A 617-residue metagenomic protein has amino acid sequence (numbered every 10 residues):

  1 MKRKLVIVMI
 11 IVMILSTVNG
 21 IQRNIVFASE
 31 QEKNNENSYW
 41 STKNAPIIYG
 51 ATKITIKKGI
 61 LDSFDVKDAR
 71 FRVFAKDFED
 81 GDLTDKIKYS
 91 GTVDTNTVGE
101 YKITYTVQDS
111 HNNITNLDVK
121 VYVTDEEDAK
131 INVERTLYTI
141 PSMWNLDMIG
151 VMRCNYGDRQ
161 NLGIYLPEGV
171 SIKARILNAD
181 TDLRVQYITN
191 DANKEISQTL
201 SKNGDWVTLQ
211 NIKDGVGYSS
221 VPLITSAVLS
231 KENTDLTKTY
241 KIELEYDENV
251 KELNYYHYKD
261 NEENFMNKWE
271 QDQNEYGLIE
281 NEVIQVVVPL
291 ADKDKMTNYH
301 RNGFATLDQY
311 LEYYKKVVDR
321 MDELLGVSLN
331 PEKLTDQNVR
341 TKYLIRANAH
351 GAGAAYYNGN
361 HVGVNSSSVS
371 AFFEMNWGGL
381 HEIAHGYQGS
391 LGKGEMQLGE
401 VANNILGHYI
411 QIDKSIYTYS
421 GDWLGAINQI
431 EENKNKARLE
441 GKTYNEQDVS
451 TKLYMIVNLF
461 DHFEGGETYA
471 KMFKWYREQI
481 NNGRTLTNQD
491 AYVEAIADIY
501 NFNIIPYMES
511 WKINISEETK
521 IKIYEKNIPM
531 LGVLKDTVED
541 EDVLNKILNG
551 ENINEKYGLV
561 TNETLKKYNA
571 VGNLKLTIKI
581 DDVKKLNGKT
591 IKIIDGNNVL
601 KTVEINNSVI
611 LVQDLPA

Functional and structural regions predicted by a protein language model:
M1-K4: Positively charged n-region of N-terminal signal peptides that target proteins for export
L15-K33: Sec-dependent signal peptide cleavage junction
E32-G81, I164-Y165, A174, A570 (+1 more regions): Solvent-exposed, low-complexity, repeat-rich "mucin-like" stalks and linkers
V66-V93, L183-N190, K585-N598: Change to "...patches in solvent-exposed regions of secreted, membrane-anchored, or virion-exposed structural
E79-T124: Serine/threonine-rich, repeat-prone extracellular segments and beta-strand-based repeat modules of secreted/surface
H111-L117, V121-N254, K575-A617: Beta-strand-enriched, solvent-exposed domains that form extended recognition/catalytic surfaces
E126-L137, S142, N488-P616: Beta/coil-rich, acidic/histidine-enriched accessory regions frequently appended to metallopeptidases
F265-N267, E275-E464, T468-G483, Y492: Catalytic cores of extracellular degradative/oxidative enzymes
